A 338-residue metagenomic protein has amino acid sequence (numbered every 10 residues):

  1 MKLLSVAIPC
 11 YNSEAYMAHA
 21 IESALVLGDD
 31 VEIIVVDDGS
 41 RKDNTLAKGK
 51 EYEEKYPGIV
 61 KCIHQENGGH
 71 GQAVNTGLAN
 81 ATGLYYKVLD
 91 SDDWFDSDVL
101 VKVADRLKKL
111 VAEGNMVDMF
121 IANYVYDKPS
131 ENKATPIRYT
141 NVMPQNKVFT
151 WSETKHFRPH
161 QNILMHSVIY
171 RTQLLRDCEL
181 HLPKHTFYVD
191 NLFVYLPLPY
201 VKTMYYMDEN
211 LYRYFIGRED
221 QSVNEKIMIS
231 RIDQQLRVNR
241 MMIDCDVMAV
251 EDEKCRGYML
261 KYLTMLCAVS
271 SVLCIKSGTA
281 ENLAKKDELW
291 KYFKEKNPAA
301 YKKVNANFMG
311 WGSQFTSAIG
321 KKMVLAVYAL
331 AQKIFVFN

Functional and structural regions predicted by a protein language model:
E22-V31: Short, acidic, metal-binding catalytic loop of nucleotide-sugar glycosyltransferases
D30-S40, K61-E66, D90-S91: Short beta-strand/loop segment that forms part of the nucleotide-sugar
D37-K48, G69: A conserved acidic beta->alpha catalytic loop
Q65-A81: Glycine-rich, basic loop-to-helix element that forms the pyrophosphate-binding segment of sugar-nucleotide handling
H70, S91-M204, I216, D220-M228: Donor-binding/catalytic cores of nucleotide-activated saccharide and glycerol-phosphate transferases/polymerases
Y86: Short aromatic/hydrophobic "clamp" motif used to bind/position activated sugar donors
T186, T203-V238, S277-A284: Nucleotide-sugar-dependent glycosyltransferase catalytic core
K276-N338: Membrane-interface aromatic/basic loop that binds lipid-linked glycans or pyrophosphate carriers, typified by
